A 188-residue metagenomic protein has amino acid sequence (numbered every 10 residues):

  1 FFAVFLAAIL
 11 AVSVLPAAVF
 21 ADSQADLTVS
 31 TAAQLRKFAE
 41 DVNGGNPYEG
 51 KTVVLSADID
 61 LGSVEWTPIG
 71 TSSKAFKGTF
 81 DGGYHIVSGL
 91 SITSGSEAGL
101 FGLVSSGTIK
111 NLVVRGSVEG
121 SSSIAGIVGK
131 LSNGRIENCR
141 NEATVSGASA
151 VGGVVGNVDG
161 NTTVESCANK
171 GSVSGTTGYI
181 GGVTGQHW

Functional and structural regions predicted by a protein language model:
F1-F5: Bacterial N-terminal signal peptides that target proteins for export
L6, L10-V14: Hydrophobic core
A18-W188: Surface-exposed repetitive/solenoidal architectures
